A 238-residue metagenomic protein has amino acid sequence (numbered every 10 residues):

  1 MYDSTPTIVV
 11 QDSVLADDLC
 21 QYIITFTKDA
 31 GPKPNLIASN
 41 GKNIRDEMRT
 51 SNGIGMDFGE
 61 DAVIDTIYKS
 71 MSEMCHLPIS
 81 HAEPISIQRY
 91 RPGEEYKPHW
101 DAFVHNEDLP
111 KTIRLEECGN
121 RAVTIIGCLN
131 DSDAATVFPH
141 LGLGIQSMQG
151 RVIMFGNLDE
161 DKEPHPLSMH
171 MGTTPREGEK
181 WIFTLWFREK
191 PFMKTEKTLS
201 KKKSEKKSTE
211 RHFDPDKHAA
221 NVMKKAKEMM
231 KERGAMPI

Functional and structural regions predicted by a protein language model:
M1-I238: Fe(II)/2-oxoglutarate oxygenase catalytic core
